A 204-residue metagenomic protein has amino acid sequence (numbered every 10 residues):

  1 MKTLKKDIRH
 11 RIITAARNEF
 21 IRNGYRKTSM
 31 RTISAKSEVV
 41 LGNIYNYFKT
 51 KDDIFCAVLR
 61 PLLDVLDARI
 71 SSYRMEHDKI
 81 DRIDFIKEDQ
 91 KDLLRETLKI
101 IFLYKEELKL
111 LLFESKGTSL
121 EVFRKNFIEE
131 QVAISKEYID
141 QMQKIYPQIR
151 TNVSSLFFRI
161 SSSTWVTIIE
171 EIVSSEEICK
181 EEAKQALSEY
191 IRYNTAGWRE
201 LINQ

Functional and structural regions predicted by a protein language model:
M1-L4, I202: N-terminal intrinsically disordered/low-complexity leader segments
R11, A15, E19-D53, A57: Helix-turn-helix
M30, R60-D67, Y73: Short, basic, alpha-helical segments at the C-terminal edge of helix-turn-helix-like DNA-binding modules
A57, S72-L103: Hydrophobic alpha-helical connector segments
D78-D84, L111-T118, P147-I149: Short linear capping/connector segments at secondary-structure termini
E96-I100, T118-K144, L156-S163: Amphipathic alpha-helical packing segments from all-alpha helical-bundle domains
L98-T118: Amphipathic alpha-helical segments used for helix-helix packing
I139-Y193, I202-Q204: Hydrophobic/aromatic-rich alpha-helical bundle segments in the mid-to-C-terminal region
